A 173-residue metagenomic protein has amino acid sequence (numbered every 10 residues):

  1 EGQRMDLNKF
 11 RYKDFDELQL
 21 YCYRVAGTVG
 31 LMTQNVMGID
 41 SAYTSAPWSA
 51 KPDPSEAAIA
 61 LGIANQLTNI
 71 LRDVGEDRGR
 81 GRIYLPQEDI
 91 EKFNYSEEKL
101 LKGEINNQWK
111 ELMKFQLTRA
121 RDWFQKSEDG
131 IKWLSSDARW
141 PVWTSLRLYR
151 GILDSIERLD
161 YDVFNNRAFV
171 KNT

Functional and structural regions predicted by a protein language model:
E1-N65, L71, G75-T173: Catalytic cores of Mg2+-dependent Asp-rich isoprenoid enzymes
